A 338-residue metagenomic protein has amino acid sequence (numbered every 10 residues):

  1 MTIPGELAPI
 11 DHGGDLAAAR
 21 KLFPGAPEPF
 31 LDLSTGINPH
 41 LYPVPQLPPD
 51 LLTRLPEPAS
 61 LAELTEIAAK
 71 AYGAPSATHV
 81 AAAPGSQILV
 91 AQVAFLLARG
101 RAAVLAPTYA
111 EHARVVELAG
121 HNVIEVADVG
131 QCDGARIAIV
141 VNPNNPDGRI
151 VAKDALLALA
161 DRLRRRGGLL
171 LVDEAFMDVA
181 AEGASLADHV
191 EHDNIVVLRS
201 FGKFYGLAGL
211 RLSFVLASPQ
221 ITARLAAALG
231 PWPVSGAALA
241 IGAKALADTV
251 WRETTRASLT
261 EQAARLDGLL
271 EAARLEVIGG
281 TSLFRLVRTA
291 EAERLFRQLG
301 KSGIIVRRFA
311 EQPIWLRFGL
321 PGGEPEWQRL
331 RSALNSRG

Functional and structural regions predicted by a protein language model:
M1-S60, I67: N-terminal "arm"/small-domain region of PLP-dependent enzymes with the aminotransferase-like
V44, Q131, E291-Q298, E324-R329: Short, conserved charged micro-motifs
A62, A77-A102, S213: Conserved beta-loop-alpha segment that forms the PLP phosphate-binding cup at the N-terminus of a helix
A94-E117, N122-V129: Conserved PLP-anchoring active-site segment centered on the Schiff-base-forming lysine
I124-A181: Active-site phosphate-binding strand-loop segment of PLP-dependent enzymes
D154, K301-S302, E311-G338: PLP-dependent enzyme catalytic core of the Aspartate aminotransferase-like
N194-E271, L275-I278: PLP-dependent aminotransferase class I/II
T260, L270-S302, L320: Conserved PLP-binding catalytic core of the aspartate aminotransferase-like
